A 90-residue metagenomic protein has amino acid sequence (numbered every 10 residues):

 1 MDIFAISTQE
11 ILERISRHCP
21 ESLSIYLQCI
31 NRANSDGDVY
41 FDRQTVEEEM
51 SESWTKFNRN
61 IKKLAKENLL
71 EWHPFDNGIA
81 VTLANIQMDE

Functional and structural regions predicted by a protein language model:
M1-T45, G78-A80, D89: Short recognition helix of helix-turn-helix/winged-helix DNA-binding domains
R32-D89: Winged helix-turn-helix DNA-binding recognition segment
